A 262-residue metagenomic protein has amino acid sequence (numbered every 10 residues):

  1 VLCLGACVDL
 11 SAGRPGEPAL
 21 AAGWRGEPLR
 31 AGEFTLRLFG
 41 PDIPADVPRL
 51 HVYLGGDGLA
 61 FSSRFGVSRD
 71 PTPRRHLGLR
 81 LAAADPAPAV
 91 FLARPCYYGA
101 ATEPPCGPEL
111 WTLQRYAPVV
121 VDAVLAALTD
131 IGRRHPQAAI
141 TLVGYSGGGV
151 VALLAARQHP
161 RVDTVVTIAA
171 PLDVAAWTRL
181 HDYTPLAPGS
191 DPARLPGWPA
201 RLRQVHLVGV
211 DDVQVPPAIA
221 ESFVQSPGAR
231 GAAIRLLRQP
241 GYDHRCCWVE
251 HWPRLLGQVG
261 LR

Functional and structural regions predicted by a protein language model:
V8-L10: Bacterial signal peptide processing site
A12-I43: N-terminal cap/lid segment of alpha/beta-hydrolase-fold proteins
T35, D42-A93, Y98-A100: Short, surface-exposed "cap/lid" segments of acyl-processing enzymes
C106-R134: Alpha/beta-hydrolase active-site loop
V143-G148, A152: Gly/Ala-rich beta-loop-alpha elbow adjacent to hydrolase catalytic centers
A170-D243: The feature captures the conserved acid-bearing segment of alpha/beta-hydrolase catalytic domains
Y242-H251: Catalytic histidine-centered segment of alpha/beta-hydrolase-like enzymes
